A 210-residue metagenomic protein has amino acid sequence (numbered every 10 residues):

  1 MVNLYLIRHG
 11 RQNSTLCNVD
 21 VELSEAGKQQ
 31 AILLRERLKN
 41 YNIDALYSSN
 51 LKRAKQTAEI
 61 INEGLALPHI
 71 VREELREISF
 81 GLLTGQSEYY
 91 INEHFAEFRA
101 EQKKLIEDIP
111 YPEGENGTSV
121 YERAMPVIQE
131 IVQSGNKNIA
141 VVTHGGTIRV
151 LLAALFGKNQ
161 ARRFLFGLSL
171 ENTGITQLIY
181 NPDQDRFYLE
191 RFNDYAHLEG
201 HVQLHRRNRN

Functional and structural regions predicted by a protein language model:
N3-L6, G10-I60, P112-M125: Loop-to-helix element that buttresses phosphate recognition and phosphoryl-transfer chemistry
L4, K137-G145: Generic beta-sheet signal
Y5, I70-R72, E190: General small-molecule cofactor/ligand-binding pocket signal
Q12, T147-I148: Short active-site segment of divalent metal-dependent hydrolases/proteases that encodes the spacing between
L33-A100: Phosphate-coordination/substrate-recognition cap region in phosphate-metabolizing enzymes
R37, I78-Y90, A153-N210: Acidic, low-complexity terminal tails and accessory targeting/binding regions of phosphate-metabolizing enzymes
N40-N42, I131-K137: Glycine-rich phosphate-binding loop signature in dinucleotide/nucleotide-binding domains
F98-S119: Short glycine/proline- and acidic residue-enriched helix-loop micro-motifs that form flexible lids or anion-recognition
